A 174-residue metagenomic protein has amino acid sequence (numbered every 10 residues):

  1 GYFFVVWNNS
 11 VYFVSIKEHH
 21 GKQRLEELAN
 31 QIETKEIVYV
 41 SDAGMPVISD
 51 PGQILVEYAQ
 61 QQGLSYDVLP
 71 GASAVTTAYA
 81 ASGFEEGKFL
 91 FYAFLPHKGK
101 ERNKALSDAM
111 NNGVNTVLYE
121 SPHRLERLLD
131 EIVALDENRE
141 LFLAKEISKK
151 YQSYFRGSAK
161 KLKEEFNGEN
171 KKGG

Functional and structural regions predicted by a protein language model:
G1-S65, T77: Class I S-adenosyl-L-methionine
V6-S10, Q31-I32, V56-Y58, S82-G87 (+2 more regions): Short, hinge-like loop/turn segments at secondary-structure boundaries
S10-I16, Y66-D67, G87-A93, N138-K145: Short hydrophobic/aromatic-enriched beta-strand-loop microsegments
Y12-G21, A72-S73, A93-K98, E146-K149: Short, acidic/turn-prone active-site loops that include or flank metal/cofactor- and phosphate-binding residues
E26, D50, A78-A80, N103-K104 (+2 more regions): Short, well-ordered secondary-structure micro-motifs
E36-I37, N115-G174: A contiguous loop/helix-start segment that scaffolds small-molecule binding in enzyme catalytic cores
S41, V68-G71, L118, L143: General beta-strand structural signal in soluble alpha/beta enzymes
I54-N112: Class I SAM-dependent methyltransferase SAM-binding "motif I" and its flanking Rossmann-like core
